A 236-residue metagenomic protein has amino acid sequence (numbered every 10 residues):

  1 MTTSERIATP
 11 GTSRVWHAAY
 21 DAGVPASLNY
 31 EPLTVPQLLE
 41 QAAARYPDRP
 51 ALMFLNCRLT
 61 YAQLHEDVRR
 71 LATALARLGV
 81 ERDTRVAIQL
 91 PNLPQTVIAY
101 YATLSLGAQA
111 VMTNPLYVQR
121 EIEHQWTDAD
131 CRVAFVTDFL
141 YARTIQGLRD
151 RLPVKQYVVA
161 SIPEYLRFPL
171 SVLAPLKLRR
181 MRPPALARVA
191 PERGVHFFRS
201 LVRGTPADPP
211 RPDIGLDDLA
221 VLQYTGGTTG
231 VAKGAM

Functional and structural regions predicted by a protein language model:
M1-P32: Flexible, non-catalytic linker and terminal segments flanking ANL/adenylate-forming cores
T2-S4, R77-L78, A108-S200: Structural core segment of the AMP-binding/adenylate-forming
N29-E31, P36-E40, D48-L93, V97-Y101 (+1 more regions): Conserved AMP-binding/adenylate-forming core of the ANL superfamily
P47, R182-Y224, V231: Conserved pre-ATP/AMP-binding loop-to-beta segment of ANL
R69-T73, F139, G230: Solvent-exposed alpha-helix faces
L90-N92, T137-D138, S161, D218: Helix N-cap/beta->alpha junction signal
A102, L148, G234: Hydrophobic/aromatic ligand-binding patch that stacks against planar heteroaromatic rings of cofactors or nucleotides
